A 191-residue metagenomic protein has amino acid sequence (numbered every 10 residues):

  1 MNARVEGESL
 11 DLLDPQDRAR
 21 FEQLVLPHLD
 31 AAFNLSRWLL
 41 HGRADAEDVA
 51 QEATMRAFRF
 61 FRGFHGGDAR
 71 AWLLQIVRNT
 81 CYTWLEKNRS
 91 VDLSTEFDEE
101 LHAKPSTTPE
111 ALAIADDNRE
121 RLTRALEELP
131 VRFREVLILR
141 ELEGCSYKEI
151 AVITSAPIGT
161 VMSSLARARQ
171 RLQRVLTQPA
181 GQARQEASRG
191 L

Functional and structural regions predicted by a protein language model:
N2-R4, E8-N34, A44-E47, F58: A short, charge-rich alpha-helical start-of-domain segment used by transcription regulators
D11-L12, A19, E99-E127: Acidic, proline/glycine-rich intrinsically disordered inter-domain spacer in sigma factors
L24, H28, A32, A53 (+3 more regions): Residue-level preference for hydrophobic side chains embedded in well-ordered alpha helices
D48-M55, R59, G67-N79: Structural recognition of an alpha-helix C-terminal capping motif at a helix-to-coil junction
Q75-E96, A115, Q178: Arg/Lys-rich amphipathic alpha helix in sigma70-family domain 2
E86, R169-L191: Short, Lys/Arg-enriched C-terminal cap helix and immediately downstream tail that follows
V136-R140: A short pre-motif secondary-structure segment
T154-Q178: DNA-recognition helix of helix-turn-helix
